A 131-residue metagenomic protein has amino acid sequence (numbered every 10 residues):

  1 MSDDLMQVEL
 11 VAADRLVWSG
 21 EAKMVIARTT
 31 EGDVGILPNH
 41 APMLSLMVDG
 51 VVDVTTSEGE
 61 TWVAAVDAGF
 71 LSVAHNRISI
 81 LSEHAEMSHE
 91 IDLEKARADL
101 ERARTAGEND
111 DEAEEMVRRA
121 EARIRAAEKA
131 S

Functional and structural regions predicted by a protein language model:
M1-L5: Short, charged, intrinsically disordered terminal tails
Q7-D99: Compact, glycine-rich, soluble single-domain proteins
A85-S131: Acidic/glycine-rich phosphate/pyrophosphate-binding loops and surrounding catalytic core that coordinate Mg2+
